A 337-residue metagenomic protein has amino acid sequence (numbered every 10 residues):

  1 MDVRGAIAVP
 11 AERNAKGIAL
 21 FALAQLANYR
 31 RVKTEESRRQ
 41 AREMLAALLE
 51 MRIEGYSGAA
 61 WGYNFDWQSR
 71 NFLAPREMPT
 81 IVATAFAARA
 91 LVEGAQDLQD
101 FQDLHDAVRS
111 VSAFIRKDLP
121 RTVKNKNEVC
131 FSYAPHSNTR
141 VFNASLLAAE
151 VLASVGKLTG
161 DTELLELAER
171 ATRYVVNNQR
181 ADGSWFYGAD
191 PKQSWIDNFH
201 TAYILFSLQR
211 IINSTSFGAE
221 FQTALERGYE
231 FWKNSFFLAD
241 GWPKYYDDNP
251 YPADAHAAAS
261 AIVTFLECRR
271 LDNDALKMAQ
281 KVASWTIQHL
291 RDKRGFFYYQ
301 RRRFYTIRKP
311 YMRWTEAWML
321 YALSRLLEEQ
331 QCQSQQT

Functional and structural regions predicted by a protein language model:
M1-T337: Glycan-recognition and catalytic cores of secretory/periplasmic carbohydrate-active enzymes
